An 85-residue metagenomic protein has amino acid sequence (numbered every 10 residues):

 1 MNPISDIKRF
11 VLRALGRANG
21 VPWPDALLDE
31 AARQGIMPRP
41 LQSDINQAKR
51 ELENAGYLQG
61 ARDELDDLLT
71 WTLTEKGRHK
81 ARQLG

Functional and structural regions predicted by a protein language model:
M1-P22: Short alpha-helical segments that sit at the start of domains
D6, F10, L27, D44-Q47 (+1 more regions): Amphipathic alpha-helical interaction segments
V21-R33: Short acidic, hydrophobic short linear motifs in intrinsically disordered regions
P38-N54: Short amphipathic alpha-helical interaction segments
E53-D63: A short, conserved structural fragment
L65-L73: Minor-groove-contacting beta-hairpin "wing" of winged helix-turn-helix DNA-binding domains
L73-G85: Short, amphipathic alpha-helical interaction segments positioned at domain boundaries
